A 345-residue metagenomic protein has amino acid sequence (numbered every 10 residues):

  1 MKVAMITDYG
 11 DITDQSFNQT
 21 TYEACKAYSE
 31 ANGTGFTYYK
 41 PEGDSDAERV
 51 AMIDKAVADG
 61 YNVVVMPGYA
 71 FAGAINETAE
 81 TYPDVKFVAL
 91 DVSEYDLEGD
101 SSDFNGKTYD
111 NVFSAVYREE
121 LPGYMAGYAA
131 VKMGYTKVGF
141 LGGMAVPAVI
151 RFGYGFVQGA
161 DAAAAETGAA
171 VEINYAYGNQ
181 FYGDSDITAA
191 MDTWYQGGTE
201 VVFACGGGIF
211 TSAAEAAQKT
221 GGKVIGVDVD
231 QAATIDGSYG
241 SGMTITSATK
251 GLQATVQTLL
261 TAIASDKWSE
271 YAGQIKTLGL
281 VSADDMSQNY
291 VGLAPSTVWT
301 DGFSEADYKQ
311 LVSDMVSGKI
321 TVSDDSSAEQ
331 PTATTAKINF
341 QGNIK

Functional and structural regions predicted by a protein language model:
M1-K345: A residue-level marker of the well-folded mature domains of exported/periplasmic proteins
